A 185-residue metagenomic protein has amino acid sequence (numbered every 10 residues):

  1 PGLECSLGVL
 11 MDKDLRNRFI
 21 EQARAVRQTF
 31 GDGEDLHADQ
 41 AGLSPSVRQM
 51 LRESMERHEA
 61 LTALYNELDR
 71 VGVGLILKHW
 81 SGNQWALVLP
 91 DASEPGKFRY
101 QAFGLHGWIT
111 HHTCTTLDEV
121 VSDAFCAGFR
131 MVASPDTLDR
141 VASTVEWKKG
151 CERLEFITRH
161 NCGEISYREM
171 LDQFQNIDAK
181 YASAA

Functional and structural regions predicted by a protein language model:
C5-W80, T137-K148, R153, R159-A185: Negatively charged, low-complexity tracts enriched in Asp/Glu with abundant Ser/Thr
K78-T110, F129: Short aromatic-glycine-(Arg/Gly/Cys) micro-motifs in beta-strand/loop hairpins
G104-L105, T113-M131: A short, charged, amphipathic alpha-helix used as a generic interaction element across diverse proteins
